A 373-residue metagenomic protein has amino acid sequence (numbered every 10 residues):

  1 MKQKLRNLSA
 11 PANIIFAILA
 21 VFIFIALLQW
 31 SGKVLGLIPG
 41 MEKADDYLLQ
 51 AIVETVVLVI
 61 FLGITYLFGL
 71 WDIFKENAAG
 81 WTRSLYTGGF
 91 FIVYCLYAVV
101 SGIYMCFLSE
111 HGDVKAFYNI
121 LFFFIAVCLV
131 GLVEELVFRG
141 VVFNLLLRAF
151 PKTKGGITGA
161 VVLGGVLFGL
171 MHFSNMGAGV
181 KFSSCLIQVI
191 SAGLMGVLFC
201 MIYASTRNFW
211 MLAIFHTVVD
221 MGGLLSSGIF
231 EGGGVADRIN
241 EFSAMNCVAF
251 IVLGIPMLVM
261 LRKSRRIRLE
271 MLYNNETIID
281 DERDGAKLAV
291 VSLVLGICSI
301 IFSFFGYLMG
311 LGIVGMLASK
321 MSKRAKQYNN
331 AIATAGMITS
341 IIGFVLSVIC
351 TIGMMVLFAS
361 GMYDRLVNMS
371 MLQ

Functional and structural regions predicted by a protein language model:
M1-I18, G156: N-terminal membrane topogenic signal
M1-S9, R266-G296, M316-A335, L372-Q373: Membrane-interface extramembranous regions at the lipid-water interface
I14-F68, W81-I92, F117, L121-F122 (+2 more regions): Alpha-helical transmembrane segments in multi-pass membrane proteins
V21-Q29, C95-G102, G165-S174, T217-I229 (+2 more regions): Aromatic-anchored segments of alpha-helical transmembrane domains
A26, W30, S184-E241: Functionally important transmembrane alpha-helices
L136-L163, A204-N208: Membrane-interface helix/loop boundary segments of multi-pass membrane proteins
T217-I278: C-terminal membrane module of polytopic membrane proteins
A286-R324, A331-G361: Membrane-embedded alpha-helical segments of small multi-pass membrane proteins
